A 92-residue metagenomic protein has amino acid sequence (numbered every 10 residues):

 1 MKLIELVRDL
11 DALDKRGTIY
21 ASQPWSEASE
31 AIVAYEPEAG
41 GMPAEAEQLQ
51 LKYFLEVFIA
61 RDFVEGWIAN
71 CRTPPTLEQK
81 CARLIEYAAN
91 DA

Functional and structural regions predicted by a protein language model:
M1-A39: Extended, charge-biased low-complexity segments that typically form long amphipathic alpha-helices/coiled-coils
A31-A92: Amphipathic protein-protein interaction modules
